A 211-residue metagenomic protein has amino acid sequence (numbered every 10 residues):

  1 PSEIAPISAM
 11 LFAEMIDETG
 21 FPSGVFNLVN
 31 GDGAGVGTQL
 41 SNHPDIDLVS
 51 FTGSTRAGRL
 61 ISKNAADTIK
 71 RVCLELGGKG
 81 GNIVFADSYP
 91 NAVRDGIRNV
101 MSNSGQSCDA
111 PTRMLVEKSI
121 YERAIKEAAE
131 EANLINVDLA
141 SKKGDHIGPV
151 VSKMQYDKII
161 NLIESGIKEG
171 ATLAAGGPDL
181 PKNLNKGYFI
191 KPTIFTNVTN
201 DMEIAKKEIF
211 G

Functional and structural regions predicted by a protein language model:
P1-G24: Conserved small-residue-rich beta-alpha loop and adjacent elements that most often cradle the phosphate/pyrophosphate
P1-S2, N30, T52, A86: Short beta->alpha connector loops at strand-helix junctions that form conserved, small/polar/Pro-enriched
E3-I4, A34, D179: Flexible glycine-rich beta->alpha loop in the catalytic core of nucleotide-sugar glycosyltransferases
I4-A5, L28, V116: Glycine-/small-residue-rich active-site loops that bind phosphorylated ligands and cofactors
F12, N27-S50: A structured beta-alpha segment of the ubiquitous adenosine-cofactor-binding alpha/beta core
N42, L48, S54-N200: ALDH superfamily catalytic-core signature
D201, K207-G211: Short, intrinsically disordered, charge-balanced linker/junction segments flanking boundaries in proteins
